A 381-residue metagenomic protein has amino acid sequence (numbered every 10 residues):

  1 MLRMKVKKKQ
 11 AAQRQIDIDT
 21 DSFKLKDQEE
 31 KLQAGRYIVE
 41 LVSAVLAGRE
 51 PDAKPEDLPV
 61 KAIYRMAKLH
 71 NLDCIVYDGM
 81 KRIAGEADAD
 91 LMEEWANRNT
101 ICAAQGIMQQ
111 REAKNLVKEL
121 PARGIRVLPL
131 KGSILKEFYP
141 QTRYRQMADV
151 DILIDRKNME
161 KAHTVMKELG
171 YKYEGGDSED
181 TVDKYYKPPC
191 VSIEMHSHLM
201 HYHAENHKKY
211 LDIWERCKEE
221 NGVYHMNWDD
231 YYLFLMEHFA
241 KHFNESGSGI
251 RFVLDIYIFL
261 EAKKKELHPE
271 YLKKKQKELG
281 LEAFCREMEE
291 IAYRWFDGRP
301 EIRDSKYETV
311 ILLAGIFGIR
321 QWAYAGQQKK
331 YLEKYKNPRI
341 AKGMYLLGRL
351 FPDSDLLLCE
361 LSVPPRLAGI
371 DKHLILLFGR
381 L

Functional and structural regions predicted by a protein language model:
L2-A148, I154-L381: Conserved NTP-donor binding/palm subdomain of two-metal-ion nucleotidyltransferases/polymerases, i.e., the charged
